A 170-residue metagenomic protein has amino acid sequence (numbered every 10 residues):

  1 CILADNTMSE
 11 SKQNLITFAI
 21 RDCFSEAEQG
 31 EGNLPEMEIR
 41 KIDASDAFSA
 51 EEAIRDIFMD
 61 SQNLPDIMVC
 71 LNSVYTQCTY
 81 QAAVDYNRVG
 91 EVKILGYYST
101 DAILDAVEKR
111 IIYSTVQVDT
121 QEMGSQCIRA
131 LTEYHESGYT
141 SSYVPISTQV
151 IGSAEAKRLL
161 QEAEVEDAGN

Functional and structural regions predicted by a protein language model:
C1, L15, A47-I54, T76 (+2 more regions): Hydrophobic alpha-helical segments within soluble ligand-binding/sensing domains
C1-A4, A27, V107, L131 (+1 more regions): Hydrophobic structural packing positions in well-ordered secondary structure
C1-I2, R21-F48, S147: Short beta-strand elements in bilobed, periplasmic/extracellular small-molecule ligand-binding domains
L3-N6, S11, K109-Q121: Short beta-strand elements at the ligand-binding edges of bilobed clamshell
E10-D22: Short, surface-exposed alpha-helical segments at coil->helix boundaries
A19, E38-D105: Hydrophobic alpha-helical
G32-L34, V89, K109-R110: Short, well-ordered coil/turn elements that cap or connect secondary structure elements
D119-N170: Hinge/cleft segment of the Venus flytrap/periplasmic-binding protein
